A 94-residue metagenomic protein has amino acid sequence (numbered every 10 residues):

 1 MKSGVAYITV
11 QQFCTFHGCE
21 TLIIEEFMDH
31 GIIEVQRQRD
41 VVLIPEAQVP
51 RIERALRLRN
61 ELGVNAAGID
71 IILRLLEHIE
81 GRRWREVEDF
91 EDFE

Functional and structural regions predicted by a protein language model:
K2-T15, L22-E25, D29-E94: Arg/Lys-rich, alpha-helical DNA-contact motif
